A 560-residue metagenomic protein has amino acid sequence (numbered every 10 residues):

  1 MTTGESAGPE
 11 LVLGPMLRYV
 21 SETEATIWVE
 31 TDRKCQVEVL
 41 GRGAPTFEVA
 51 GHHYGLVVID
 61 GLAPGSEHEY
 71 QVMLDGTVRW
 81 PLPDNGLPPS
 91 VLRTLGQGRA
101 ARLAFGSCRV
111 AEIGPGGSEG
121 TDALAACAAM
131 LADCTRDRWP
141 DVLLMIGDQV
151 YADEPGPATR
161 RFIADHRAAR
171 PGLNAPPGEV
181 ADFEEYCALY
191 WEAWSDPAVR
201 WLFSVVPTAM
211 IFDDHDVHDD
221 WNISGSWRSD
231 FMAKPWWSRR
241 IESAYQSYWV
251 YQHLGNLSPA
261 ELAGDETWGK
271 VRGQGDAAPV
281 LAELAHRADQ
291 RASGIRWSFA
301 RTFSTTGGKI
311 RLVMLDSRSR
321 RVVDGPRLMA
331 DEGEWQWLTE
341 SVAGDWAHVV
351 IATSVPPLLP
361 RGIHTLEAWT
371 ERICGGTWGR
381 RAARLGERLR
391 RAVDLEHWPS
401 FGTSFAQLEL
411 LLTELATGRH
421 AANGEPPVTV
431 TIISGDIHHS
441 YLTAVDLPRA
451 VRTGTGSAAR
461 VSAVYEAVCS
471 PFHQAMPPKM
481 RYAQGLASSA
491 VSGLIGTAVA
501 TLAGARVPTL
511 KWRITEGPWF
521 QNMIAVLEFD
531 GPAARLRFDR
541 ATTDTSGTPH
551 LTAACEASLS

Functional and structural regions predicted by a protein language model:
T2-S560: Long, structured stretches of catalytic cores involved in phosphate-ester chemistry, encompassing
